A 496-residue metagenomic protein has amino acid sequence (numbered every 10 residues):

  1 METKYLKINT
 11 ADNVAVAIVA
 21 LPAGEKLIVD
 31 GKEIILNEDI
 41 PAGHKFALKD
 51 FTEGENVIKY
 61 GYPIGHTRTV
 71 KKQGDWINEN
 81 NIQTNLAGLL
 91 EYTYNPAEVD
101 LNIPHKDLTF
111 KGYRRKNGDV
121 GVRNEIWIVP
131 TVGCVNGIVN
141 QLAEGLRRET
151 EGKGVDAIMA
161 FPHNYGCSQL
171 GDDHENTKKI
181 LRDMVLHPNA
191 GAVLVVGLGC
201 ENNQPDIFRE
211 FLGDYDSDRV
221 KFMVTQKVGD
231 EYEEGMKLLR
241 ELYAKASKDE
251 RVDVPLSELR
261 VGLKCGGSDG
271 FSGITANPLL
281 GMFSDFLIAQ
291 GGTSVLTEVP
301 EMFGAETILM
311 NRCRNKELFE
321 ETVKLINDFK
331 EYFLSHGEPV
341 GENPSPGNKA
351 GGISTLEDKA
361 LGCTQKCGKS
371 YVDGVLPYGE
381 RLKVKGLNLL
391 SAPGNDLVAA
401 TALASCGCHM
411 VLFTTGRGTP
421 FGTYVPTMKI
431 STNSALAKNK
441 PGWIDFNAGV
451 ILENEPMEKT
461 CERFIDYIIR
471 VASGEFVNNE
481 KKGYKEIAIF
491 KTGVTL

Functional and structural regions predicted by a protein language model:
M1-M410, R417-P420, V425-L496: Metallocofactor- and cofactor-centric catalytic cores in central/energy metabolism, strongly enriched
